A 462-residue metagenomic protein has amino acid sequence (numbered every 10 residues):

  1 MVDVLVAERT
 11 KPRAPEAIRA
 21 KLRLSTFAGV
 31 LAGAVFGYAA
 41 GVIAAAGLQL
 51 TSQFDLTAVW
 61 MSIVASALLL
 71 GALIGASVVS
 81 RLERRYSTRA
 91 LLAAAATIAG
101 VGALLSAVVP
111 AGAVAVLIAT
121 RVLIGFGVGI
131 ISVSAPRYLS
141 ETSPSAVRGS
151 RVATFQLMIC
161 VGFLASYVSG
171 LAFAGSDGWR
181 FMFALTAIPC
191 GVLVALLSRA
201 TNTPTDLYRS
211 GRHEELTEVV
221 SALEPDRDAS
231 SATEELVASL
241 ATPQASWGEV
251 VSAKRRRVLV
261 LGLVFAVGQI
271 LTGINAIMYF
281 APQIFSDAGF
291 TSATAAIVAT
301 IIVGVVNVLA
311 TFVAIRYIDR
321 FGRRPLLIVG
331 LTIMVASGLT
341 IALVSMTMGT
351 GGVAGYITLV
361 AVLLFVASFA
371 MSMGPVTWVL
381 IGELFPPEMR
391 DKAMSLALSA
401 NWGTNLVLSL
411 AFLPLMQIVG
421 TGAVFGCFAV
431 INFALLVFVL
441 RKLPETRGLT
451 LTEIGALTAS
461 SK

Functional and structural regions predicted by a protein language model:
V2-G211, A241-K462: Alpha-helical transmembrane bundle of multi-pass membrane proteins
R212-L240, E453-K462: Non-transmembrane, juxtamembrane loop and terminal tail segments of multi-pass eukaryotic membrane proteins
